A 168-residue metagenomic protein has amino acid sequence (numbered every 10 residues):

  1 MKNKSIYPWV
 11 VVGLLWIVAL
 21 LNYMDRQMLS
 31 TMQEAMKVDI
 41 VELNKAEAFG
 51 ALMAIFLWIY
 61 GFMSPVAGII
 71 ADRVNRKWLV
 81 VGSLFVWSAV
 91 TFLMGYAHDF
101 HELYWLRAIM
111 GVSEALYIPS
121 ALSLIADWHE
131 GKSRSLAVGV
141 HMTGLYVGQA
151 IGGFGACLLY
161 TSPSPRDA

Functional and structural regions predicted by a protein language model:
I17-V38: Extracytoplasmic
Q27, L57-P65, Q149-A150: Residue-level signature of mid-helix packing/kink "hotspots" within the transmembrane helices of 12-pass Major
Q33-G61: Extracellular/periplasmic helix-loop-helix junction of adjacent transmembrane segments in MFS-like secondary
M63-Y96: Conserved MFS/SLC helix-loop-helix module at the cytosolic interface between two early adjacent transmembrane helices
V90, H101-I109: Paired small-residue
I109-T143: Cytoplasmic helix-loop-helix junction between adjacent transmembrane helices in 12-TM secondary transporters
G139-F154: Glycine-rich segments within core transmembrane alpha-helices of 12-TM secondary carriers
Y160-A168: Single conserved hydrophobic/aromatic residue that forms the stacking wall/gate of nucleotide- or nucleobase-binding
